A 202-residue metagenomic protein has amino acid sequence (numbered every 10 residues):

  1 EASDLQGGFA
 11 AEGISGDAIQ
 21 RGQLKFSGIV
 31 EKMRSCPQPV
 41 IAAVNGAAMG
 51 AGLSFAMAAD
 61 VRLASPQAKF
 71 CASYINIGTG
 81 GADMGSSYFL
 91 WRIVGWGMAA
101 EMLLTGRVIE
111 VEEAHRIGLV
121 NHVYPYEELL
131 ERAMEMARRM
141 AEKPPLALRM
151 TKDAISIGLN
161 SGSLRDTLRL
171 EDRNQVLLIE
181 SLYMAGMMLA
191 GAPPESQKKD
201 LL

Functional and structural regions predicted by a protein language model:
E1-G7, G106-E112, L130-L202: C-terminal alpha-helix plus adjacent terminal tail
E1-I29, A48, G78-T79, G162: Glycine- (often His-adjacent) and acidic-residue-rich active-site loop that binds/positions the CoA thioester
A11-S15, R92, I157: A short, mixed-charge helix-start or loop-turn motif at secondary-structure junctions
G22, A82-D83, N160, E180: Residue-level signature of the cytosolic catalytic core of signaling kinases
K25-I29, G85-F89, M98, M150 (+2 more regions): Hydrophobic alpha-helical segments typical of transmembrane helices and their membrane-interface/capping positions
E31-L146: Crotonase-fold acyl-CoA enzyme core
